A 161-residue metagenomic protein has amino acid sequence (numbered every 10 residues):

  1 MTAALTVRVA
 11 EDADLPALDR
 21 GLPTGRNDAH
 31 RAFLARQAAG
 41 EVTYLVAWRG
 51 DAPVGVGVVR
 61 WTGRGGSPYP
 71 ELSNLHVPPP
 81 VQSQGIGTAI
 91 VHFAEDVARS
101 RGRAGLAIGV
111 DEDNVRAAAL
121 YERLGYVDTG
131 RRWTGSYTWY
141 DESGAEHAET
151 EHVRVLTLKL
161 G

Functional and structural regions predicted by a protein language model:
A3-L5, V9-P80, V91-F93, V97 (+1 more regions): Acetyl-CoA-dependent GNAT
V42, E149-L156: Short hydrophobic/aromatic beta-strand or adjacent loop that forms the aromatic wall/cage of a ligand/substrate-binding
V56-Y69, T134-E149: Conserved acyl-donor/pantetheine-binding loop and adjacent beta-alpha core of acyl/acetyltransferases and related
V77, I90-A94, L106, Y121 (+1 more regions): Hydrophobic packing within well-folded, soluble alpha/beta domains
P78-P80, Q84, E112-D113: Active-site acidic-Proline motif in GNAT/NAT acetyltransferases
G87, V91, D113-A117, W133-Y140: Short glycine/proline-centered loop/turn elements that form peptide/ligand docking sites
A98-G109: Conserved GNAT acetyl-CoA-binding A-motif
G109-V110, E122, V127-H147, R154: Conserved catalytic-core motifs of GNAT/GCN5-like acyltransferases
